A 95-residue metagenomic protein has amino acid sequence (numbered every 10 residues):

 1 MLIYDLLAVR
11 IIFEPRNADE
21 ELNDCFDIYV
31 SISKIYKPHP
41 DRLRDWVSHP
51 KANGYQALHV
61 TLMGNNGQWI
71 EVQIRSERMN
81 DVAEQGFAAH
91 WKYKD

Functional and structural regions predicted by a protein language model:
M1-D95: Long beta-strand-rich cores associated with HINT superfamily self-processing modules
